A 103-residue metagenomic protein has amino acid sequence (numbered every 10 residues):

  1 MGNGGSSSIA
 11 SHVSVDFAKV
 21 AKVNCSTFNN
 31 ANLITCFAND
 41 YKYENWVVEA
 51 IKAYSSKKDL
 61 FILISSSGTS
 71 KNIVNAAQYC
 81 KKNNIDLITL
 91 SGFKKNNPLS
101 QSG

Functional and structural regions predicted by a protein language model:
N3-G103: Glycine-rich phosphate-binding loops that contact phosphosugars or nucleotide phosphates
